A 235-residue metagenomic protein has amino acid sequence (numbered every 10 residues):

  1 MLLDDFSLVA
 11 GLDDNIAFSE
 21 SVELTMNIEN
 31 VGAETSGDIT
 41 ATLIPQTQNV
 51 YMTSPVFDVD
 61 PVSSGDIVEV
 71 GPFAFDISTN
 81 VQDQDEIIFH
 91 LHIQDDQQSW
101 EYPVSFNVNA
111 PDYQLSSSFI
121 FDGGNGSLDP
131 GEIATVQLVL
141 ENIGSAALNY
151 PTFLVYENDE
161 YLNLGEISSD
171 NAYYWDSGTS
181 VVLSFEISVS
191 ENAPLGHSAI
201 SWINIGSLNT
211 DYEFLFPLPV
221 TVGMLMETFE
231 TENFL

Functional and structural regions predicted by a protein language model:
M1-D5, F106-S117: Proline/serine/threonine-rich low-complexity linkers at boundaries of modular beta-sandwich domains
L2-L12, S118-N125, T231-L235: Short, solvent-exposed loop/edge segments of extracellular or virion-exposed proteins
L12-E20, N125-E132: Short, solvent-exposed loop/linker segments at the N-terminal edge of repeated beta-sheet extracellular domains
L24-E29, G65, F89-L91, V136-E141 (+3 more regions): Buried hydrophobic-core signal for structured, non-transmembrane domains
E29-V50, F57, E141-N163, I167 (+1 more regions): Short acidic, flexible loop segments centered on an aromatic residue
Y51-V81, L162-A193: Intrinsically disordered, low-complexity Pro/Gly/Ser/Thr-rich segments with frequent PxxP/GP/PP motifs and embedded
A74-D112, S188-V222: Terminal connector regions
P219-L235: Extracellular carbohydrate-recognition regions
